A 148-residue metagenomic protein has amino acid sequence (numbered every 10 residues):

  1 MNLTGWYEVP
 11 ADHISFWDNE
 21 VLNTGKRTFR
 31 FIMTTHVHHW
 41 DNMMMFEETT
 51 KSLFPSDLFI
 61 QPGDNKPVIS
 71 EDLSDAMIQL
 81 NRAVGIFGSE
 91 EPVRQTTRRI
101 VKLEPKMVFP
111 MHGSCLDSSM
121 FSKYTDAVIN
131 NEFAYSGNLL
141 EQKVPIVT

Functional and structural regions predicted by a protein language model:
M1-L22, V128-I129, A134: Active-site HxH/HxHxD metal-binding segment of metal-dependent hydrolases
L3-G5, N23-K26, D64, Q142-V144: Short, charged, surface-exposed secondary-structure boundary motifs
G5-W6, P67, F121-K123: Short amphipathic alpha-helical segments
D18, N23-G25, E48-T50: Short strand-coil-strand connectors
T28-R30, T34-S119, N131-E132, S136: Metallo-beta-lactamase
S118, S122-K123, A127-T148: C-terminal regulatory/interaction regions
